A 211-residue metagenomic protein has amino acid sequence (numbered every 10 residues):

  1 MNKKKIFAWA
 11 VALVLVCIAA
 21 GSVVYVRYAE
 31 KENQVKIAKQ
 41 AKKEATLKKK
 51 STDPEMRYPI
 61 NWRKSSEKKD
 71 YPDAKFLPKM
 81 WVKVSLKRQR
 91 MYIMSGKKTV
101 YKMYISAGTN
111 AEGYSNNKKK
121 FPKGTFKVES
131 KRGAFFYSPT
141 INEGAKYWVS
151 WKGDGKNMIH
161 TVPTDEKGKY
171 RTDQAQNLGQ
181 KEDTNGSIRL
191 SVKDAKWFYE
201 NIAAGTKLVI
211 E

Functional and structural regions predicted by a protein language model:
K4-I18, V26-N33, S138-E211: Exported/periplasmic cell-wall-interacting domains
A8, Y25-K79: N-terminal, intrinsically disordered, polar/charged segments of Gram-positive cell-envelope systems that serve as
P59-G168: Gly/Pro-biased beta-strand-loop elements
